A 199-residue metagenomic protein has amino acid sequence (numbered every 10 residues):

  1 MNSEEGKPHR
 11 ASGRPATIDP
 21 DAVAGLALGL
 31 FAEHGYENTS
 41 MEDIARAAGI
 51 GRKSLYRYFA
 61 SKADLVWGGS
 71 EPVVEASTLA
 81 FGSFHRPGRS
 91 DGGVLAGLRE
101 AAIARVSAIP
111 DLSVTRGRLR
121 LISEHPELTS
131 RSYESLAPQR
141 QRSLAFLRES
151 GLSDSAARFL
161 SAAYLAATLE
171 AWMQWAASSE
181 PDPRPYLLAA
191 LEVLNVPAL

Functional and structural regions predicted by a protein language model:
M1-I50, W67, A76: Basic, helix-initiating cap at the start of DNA-binding domains
H9, A22, G88-D91, R184-P197: Flexible extramembrane loops and terminal tails that flank transmembrane helices in small membrane-associated subunits
R46, A60-S61: Residue-level detection of the helix-turn-helix DNA-binding "recognition helix"
I50-F59: Short hydrophobic/aromatic patch on the recognition helix
A63-V74, S135: Alpha-helical DNA-contacting segments of helix-turn-helix folds
E75-R118: Hydrophobic alpha-helical connector segments
P126-S150, S155-A162: Amphipathic alpha-helical packing segments from all-alpha helical-bundle domains
S150-E192: Hydrophobic/aromatic-rich alpha-helical bundle segments in the mid-to-C-terminal region
